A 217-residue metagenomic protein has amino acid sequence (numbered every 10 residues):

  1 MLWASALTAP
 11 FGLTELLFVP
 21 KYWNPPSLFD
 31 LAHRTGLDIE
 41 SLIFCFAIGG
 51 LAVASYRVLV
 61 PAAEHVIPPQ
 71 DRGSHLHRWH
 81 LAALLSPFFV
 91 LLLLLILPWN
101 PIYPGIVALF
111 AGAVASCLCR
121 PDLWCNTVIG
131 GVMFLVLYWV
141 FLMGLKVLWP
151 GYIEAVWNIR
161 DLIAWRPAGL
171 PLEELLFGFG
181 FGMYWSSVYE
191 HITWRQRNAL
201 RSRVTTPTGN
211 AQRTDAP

Functional and structural regions predicted by a protein language model:
W3-F11, V128-G144: Hydrophobic alpha-helical membrane-insertion segments
A6-P25: A generic, lipid-embedded transmembrane alpha helix
L7-T8, D30-L31, V58-G73, S86-P98 (+1 more regions): Short juxtamembrane and helix-loop transition motifs at transmembrane-helix boundaries in membrane proteins
P10-F11, A108-C119, L137: Alpha-helical transmembrane segments and their membrane-interface exit regions
D30-C45, R160-L176: Short aromatic-rich membrane-water interface segments that cap or initiate transmembrane helices in multi-pass membrane
L42-V58, A108-A115, E173-Y189: Hydrophobic cores of alpha-helical transmembrane segments in multi-pass inner/ER membrane proteins, independent
A62-W79, Q196-D215: Membrane-interfacial, low-structure loops and terminal tails that flank and connect transmembrane helices in multi-pass
L91-I102, R120-W124: Membrane-interface helix caps and helix-loop-helix hairpins in membrane proteins
